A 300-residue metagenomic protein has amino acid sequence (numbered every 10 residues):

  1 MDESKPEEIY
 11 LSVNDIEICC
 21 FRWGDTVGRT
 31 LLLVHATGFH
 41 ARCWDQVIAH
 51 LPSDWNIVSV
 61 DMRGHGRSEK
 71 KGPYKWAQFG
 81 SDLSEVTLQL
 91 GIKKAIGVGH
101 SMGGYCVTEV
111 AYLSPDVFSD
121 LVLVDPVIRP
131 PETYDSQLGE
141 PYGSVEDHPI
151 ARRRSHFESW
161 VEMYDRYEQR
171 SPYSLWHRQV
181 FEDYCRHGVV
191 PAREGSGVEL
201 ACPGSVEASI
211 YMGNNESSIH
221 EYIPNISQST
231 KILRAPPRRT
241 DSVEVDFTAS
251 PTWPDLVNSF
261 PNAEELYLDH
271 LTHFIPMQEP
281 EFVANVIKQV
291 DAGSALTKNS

Functional and structural regions predicted by a protein language model:
M1-L31, P52-W55, I92-K93, I128 (+3 more regions): Alpha/beta-hydrolase fold catalytic core
I16, Q46, M62-M102, N285: Active-site loop/oxyanion-hole signature of alpha/beta-hydrolase fold enzymes
C19-E69: Conserved HGGG/HGGXW glycine-rich cap/lid loop of the alpha/beta-hydrolase fold
C43-D45, S68-Y74, E132-D135, V243: Conserved catalytic-core motifs of eukaryotic protein kinase domains, centered on the activation segment
K93-Q137: Conserved hydrolase catalytic core segment
P131-G197, E207-S218: Helix-rich cap/lid subdomain of alpha/beta-hydrolase
V190-S259: Conserved serine/cysteine hydrolase catalytic core
Y267-P280: Catalytic histidine-centered segment of alpha/beta-hydrolase-like enzymes
